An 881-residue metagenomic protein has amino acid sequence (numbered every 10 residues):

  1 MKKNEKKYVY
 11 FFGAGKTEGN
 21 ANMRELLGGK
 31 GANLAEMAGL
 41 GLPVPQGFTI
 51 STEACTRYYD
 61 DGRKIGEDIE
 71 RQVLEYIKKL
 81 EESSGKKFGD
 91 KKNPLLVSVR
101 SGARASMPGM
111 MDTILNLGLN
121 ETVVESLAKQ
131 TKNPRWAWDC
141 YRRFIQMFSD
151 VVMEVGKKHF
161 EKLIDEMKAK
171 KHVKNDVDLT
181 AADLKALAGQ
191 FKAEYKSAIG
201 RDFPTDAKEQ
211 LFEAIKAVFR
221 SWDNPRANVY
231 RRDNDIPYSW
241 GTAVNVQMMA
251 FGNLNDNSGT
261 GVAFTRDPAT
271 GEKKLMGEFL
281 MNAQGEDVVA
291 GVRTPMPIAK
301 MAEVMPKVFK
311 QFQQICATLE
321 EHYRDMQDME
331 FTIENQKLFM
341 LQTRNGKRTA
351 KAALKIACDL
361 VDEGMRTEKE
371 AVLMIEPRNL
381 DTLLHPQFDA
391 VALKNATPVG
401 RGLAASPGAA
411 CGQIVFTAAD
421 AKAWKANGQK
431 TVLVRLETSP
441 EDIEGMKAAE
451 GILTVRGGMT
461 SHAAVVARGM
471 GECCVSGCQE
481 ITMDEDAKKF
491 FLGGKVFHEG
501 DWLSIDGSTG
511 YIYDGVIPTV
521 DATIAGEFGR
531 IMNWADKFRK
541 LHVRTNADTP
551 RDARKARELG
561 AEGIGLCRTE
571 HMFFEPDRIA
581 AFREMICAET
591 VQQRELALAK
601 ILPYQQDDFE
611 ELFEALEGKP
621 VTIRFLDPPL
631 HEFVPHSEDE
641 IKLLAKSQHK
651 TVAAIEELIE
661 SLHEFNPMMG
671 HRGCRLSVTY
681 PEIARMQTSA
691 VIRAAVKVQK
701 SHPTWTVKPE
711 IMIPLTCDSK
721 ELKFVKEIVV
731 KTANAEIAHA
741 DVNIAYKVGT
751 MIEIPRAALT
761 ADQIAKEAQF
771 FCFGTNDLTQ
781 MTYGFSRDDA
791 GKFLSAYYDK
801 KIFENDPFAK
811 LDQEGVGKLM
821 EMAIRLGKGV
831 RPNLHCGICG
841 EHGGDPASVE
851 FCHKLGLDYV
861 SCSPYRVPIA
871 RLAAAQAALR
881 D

Functional and structural regions predicted by a protein language model:
M1-A396, A423, Q429-V432, S439-E444 (+11 more regions): Nucleotide/phosphate-binding sheet-loop regions of phosphoryl- and nucleotidyl-transfer enzymes
F48, V455-G457, S476-Q479, C567 (+2 more regions): Short beta->alpha connector loops at strand-helix junctions that form conserved, small/polar/Pro-enriched
R100-S101, I524, W534-D881: Conserved alpha/beta-domain cores
I215, W222, L384-V415, R530-T545 (+1 more regions): Flexible inter-domain linker/hinge segments
N245, V415, V432-V434, L453 (+3 more regions): Structural motif
K337-F339, S439-K447, G451, M459-V465 (+6 more regions): Glycine-rich phosphate/ribose-binding loops and adjacent secondary-structure elements that form binding surfaces
R401-E441, L492-R530: Extended, non-globular alpha-helical segments
